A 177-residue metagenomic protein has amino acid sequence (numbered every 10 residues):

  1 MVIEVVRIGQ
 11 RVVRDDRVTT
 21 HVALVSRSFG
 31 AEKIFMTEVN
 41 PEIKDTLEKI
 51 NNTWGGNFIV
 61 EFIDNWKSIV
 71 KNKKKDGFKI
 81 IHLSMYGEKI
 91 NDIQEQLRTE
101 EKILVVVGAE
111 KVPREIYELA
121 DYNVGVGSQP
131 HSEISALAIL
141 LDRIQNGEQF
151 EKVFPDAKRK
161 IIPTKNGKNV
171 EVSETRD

Functional and structural regions predicted by a protein language model:
M1-D15: Mobile, glycine- and charge-enriched loop segments and immediately flanking short secondary-structure elements within
D15-G30: Histidine-anchored nucleotide/phosphate-binding helix
G30, D76, L119-A120: Short, structured coil segments at secondary-structure junctions
E32-V39: Short internal beta-strands
I34, I80, N123-G125: Short, well-ordered beta-strand core segments
K44-R114: S-adenosyl-L-methionine/SAH cofactor-binding core of RNA-modifying enzymes
I116-K165: Structured adenosyl-cofactor binding patch, chiefly the S-adenosyl-L-methionine
K165-D177: Long, charged alpha-helical interface segments
